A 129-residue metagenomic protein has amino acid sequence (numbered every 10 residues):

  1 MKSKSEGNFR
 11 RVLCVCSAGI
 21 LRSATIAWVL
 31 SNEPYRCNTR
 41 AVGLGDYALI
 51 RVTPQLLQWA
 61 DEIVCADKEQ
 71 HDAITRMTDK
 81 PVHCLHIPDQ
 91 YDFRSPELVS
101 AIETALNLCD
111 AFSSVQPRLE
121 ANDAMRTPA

Functional and structural regions predicted by a protein language model:
M1-A129: Short polar/charged helix/loop
